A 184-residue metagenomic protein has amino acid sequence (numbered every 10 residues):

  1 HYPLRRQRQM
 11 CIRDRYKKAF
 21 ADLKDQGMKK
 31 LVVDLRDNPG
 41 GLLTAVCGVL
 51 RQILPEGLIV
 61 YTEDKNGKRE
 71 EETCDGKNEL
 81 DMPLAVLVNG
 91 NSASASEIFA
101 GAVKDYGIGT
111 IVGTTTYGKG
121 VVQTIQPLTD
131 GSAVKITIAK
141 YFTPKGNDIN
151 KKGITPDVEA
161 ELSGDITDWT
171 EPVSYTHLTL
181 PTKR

Functional and structural regions predicted by a protein language model:
H1-R8, I12, H177-R184: Single conserved hydrophobic/aromatic residue that forms the stacking wall/gate of nucleotide- or nucleobase-binding
R5-Q9, R13-T129: Cleft-lining beta-strand/loop regions that shape enzyme active-site pockets
L35, V88, I138-K140, L162: Flexible glycine-/small-residue-rich
S94, P144-D148: Metal-dependent DNA phosphodiester-chemistry modules and their immediately adjacent helices/loops in DNA-processing
F99, F142, T155-P156: Contiguous effector/interaction surfaces
D130, K135-A139: Short acidic, Pro/Gly- and aromatic-enriched capping/linker segments at domain boundaries
D148-L178, R184: Conserved functional hotspot residues or short segments at active or partner-binding sites across diverse domains
